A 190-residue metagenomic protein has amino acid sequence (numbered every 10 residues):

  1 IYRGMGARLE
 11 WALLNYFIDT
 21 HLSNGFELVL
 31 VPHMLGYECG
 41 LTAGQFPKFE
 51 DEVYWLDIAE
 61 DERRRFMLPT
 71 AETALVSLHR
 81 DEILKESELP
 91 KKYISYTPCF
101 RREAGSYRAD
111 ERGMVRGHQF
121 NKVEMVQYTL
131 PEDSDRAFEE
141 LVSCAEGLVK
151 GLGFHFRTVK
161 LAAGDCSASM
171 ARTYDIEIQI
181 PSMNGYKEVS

Functional and structural regions predicted by a protein language model:
I1-S190: TRNA-recognition modules of translation machinery and tRNA-sensing kinases, especially anticodon-binding
